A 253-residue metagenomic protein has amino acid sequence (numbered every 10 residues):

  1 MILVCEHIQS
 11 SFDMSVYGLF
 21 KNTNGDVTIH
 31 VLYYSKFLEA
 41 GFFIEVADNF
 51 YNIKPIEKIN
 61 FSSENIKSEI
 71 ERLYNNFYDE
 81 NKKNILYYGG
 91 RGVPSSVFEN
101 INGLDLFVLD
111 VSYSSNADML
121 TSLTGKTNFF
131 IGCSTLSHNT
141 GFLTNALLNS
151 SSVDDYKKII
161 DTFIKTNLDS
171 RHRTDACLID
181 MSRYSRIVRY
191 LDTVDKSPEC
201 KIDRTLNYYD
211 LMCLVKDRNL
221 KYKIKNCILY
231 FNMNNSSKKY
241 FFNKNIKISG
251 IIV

Functional and structural regions predicted by a protein language model:
M1-Y33, E39-V253: Terminal, contiguous helix-loop blocks that mediate binding/assembly
